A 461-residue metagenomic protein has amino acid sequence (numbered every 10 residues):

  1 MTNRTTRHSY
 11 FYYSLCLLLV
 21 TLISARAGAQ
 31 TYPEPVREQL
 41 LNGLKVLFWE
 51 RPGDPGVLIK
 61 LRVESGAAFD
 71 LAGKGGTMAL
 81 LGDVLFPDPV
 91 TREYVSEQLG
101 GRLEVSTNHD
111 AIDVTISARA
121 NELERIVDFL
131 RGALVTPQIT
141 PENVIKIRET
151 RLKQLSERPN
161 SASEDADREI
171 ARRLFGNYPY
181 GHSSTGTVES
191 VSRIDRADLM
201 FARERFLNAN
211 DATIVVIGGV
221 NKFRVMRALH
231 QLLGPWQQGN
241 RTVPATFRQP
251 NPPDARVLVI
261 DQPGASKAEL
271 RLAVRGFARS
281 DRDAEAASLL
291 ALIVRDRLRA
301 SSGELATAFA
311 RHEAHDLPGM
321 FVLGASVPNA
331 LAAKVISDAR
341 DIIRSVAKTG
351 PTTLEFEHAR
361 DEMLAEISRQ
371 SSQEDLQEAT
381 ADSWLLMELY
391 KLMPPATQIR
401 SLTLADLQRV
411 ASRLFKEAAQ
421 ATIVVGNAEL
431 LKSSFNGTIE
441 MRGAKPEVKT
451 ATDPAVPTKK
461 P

Functional and structural regions predicted by a protein language model:
Y13-S24: Bacterial N-terminal signal peptides
Q30, G176, S184, N208-A209 (+2 more regions): An aromatic/glycine/proline-enriched structural segment found at the starts of mature extracellular/organellar domains
Q30-Q39, R172-A212, P244-Q249, A278-S280 (+3 more regions): Histidine-acidic residue clusters that define the catalytic metal-binding segment of zinc metallopeptidase domains
Y32-P33, K60-A120, R125, N160 (+3 more regions): M16/MPP (pitrilysin/insulinase) zinc-metallopeptidase core fold and M16-derived inactive scaffolds
P35, T213-G218, H358-P461: C-terminal regions of mature proteins
R92, S117-R148, R297, E313-Q370 (+3 more regions): M16/insulysin-pitrilysin zinc metalloprotease superfamily fold
E97-A202, D338-D341, F356-E374: Acidic/histidine-enriched segments that form metal/cofactor-coordinating and catalytic pocket/exosite environments
T150-E169, R248-K267, A300-E304, T349-R400: Short acidic/His-enriched helical or mixed secondary-structure segments at domain edges of catalytic enzymes and some
